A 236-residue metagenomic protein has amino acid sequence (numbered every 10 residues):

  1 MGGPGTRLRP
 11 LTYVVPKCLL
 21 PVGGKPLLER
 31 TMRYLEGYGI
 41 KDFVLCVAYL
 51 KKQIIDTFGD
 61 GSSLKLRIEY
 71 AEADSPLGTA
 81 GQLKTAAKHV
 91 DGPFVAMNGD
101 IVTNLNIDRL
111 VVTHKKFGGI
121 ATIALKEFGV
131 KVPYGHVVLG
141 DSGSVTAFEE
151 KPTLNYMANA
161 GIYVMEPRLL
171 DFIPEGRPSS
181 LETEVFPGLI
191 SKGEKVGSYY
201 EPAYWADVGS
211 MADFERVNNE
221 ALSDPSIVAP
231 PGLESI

Functional and structural regions predicted by a protein language model:
M1-Y13, E36-Y38: N-terminal nucleotide-binding beta1-loop-alpha1 segment
L8, I54-F58, V217: Hydrophobic packing residues within well-ordered alpha-helices of enzyme cores
P21-N98, V102-R109, L139: Conserved N-terminal catalytic core of the sugar/cofactor nucleotidyltransferase
I40, D91, G118-G119, E194: Short, high-confidence coil segments that cap the C-terminus of an alpha-helix and link into the following beta-strand
F94-V95, V102, D108-K115, F128-K131 (+1 more regions): Catalytic-core segments of class I nucleotidyltransferases/pyrophosphorylases that form NMP-activated intermediates
F117-E127: A short, conserved acidic/glycine-rich loop-to-beta-strand motif that forms the donor nucleotide-sugar/metal
V138-S144: Short acidic-glycine loop/turn motifs at beta-strand connectors
E234-I236: Structural signal for interior beta-strand "rungs" in well-ordered beta-sheet cores of soluble enzyme domains
